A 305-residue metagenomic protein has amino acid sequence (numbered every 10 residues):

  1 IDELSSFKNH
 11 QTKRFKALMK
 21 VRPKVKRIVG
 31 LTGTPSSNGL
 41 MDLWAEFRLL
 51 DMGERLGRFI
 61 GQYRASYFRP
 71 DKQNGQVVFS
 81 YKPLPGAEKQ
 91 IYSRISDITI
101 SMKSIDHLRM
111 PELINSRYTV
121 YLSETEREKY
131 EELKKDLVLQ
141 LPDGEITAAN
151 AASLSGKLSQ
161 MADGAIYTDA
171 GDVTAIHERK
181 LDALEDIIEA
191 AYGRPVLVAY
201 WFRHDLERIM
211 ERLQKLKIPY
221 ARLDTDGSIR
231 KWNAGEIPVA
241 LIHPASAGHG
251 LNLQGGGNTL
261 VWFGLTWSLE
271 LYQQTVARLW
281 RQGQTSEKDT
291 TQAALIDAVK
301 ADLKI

Functional and structural regions predicted by a protein language model:
D2-E3: Walker B catalytic acidic pair
S6-N9, G30, R281: Residues immediately C-terminal
K13-K26, R55-G193: Inter-lobe coupling linker of SF2 helicases/translocases
K26-L40, R48: Conserved helicase ATPase motor motifs in RecA-like P-loop NTPase domains
L43-F59, N258: A short helix-turn-beta junction within AAA+ P-loop NTPase domains corresponding to the substrate/partner-engaging
H177, W201-R203, H243: Helix N-cap/beta->alpha junction signal
L197-D224: Conserved helicase motor "Helicase C" RecA-like lobe of SF1/SF2 P-loop NTPases
L206, P219-I305: Conserved RecA-like P-loop NTPase helicase motor core
